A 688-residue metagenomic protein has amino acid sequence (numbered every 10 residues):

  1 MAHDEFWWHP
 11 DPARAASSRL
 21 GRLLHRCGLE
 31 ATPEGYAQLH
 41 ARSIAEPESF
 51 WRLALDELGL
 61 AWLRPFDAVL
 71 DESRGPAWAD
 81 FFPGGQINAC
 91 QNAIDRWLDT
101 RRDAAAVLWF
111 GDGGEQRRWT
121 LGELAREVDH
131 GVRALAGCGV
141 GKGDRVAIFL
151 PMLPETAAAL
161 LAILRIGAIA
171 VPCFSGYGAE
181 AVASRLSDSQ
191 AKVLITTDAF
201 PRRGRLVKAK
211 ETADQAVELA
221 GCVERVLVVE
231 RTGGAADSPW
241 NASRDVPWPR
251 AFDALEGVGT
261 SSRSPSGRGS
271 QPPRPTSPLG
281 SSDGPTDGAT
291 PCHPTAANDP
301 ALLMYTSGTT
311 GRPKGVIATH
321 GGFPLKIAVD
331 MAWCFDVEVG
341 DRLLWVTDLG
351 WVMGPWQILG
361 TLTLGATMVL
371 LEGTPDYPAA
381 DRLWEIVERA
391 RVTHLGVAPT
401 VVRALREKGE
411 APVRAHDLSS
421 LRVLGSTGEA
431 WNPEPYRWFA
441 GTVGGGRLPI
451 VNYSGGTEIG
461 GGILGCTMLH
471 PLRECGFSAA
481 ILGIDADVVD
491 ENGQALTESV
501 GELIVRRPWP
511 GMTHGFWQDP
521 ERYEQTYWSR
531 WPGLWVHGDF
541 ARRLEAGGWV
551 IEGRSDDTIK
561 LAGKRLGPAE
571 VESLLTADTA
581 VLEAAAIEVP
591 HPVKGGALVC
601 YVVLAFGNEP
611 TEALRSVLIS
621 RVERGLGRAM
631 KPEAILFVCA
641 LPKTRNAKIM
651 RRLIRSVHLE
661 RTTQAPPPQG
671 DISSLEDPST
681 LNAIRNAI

Functional and structural regions predicted by a protein language model:
Q38-R42, C90, V107-L161, G178-A183 (+2 more regions): Conserved AMP-binding/adenylate-forming core of the ANL superfamily
D103-A105, V228, S243-L255, Q271 (+5 more regions): Conserved pre-ATP/AMP-binding loop-to-beta segment of ANL
P151, V193-T212, T232-G233, E372-D376 (+3 more regions): Adenylate-forming
L161, R165-P249, D253, P265-G267 (+3 more regions): Structural core segment of the AMP-binding/adenylate-forming
F174-D198, A213, E388, L395 (+6 more regions): AMP-binding/adenylate-forming catalytic core of the ANL superfamily
R225, I559, A585-H591, V599-V603 (+1 more regions): Conserved C-terminal "lid"/linker of ANL adenylate-forming enzymes
P324-R342, V352-H394, K408: Conserved AMP-binding/adenylation subdomain of ANL enzymes
L371, R422-L424, A430-G548, S555-T558 (+1 more regions): Conserved AMP-binding/adenylate-forming
